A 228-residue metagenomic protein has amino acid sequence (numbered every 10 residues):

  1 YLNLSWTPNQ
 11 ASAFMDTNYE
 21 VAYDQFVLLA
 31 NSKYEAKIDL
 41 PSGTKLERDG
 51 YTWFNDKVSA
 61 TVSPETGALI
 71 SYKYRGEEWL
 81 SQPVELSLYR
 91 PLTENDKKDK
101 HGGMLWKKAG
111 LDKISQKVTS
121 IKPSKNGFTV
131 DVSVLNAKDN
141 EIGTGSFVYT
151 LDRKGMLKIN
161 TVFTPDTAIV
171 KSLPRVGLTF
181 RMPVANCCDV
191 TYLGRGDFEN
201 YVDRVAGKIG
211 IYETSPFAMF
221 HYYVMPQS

Functional and structural regions predicted by a protein language model:
Y1-P8: Short, aromatic- and glycine-rich surface loops/edge beta-strands on solvent-exposed regions
P8-A11, P165-T167: Short amphipathic, basic-aromatic surface patches that mediate peripheral association with negatively charged
Q10-K37: Short beta-strand elements
L28-S228: Beta-strand/loop-rich accessory regions of lumenal/periplasmic or secreted enzymes, predominantly carbohydrate-active
